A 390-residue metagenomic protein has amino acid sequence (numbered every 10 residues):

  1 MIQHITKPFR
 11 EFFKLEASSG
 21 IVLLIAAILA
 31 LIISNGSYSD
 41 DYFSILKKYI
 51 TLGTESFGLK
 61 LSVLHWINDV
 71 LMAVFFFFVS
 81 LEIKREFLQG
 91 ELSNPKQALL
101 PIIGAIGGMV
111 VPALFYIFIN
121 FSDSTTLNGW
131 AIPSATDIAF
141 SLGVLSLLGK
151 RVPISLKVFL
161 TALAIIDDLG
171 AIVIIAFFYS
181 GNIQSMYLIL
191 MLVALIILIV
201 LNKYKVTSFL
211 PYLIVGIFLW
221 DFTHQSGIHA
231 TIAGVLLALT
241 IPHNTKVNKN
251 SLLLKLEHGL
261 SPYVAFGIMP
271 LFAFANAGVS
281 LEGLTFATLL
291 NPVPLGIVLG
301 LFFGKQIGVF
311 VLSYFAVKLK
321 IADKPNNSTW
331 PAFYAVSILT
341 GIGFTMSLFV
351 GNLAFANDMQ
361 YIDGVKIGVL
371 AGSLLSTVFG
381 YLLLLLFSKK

Functional and structural regions predicted by a protein language model:
M1-L15, N202-Y204, S208-F218, F222 (+2 more regions): Predominantly late transmembrane helices and immediately cytosolic-facing juxtamembrane segments
L23-S34, F75-L81, V111-A113, A194-V200 (+4 more regions): Hydrophobic core segments of alpha-helical transmembrane domains in multi-pass membrane transport and ion-translocation
I33-S44, G58-L64, F78-S93, P112-A131: Transmembrane alpha-helix boundary signature
S56, K60-Q89, L239-I241, Y263-L284 (+3 more regions): Hydrophobic transmembrane alpha-helices of secondary-active transporters and Na+-translocating membrane complexes
H65-F76, S124-A139, S180-V193, H229-L237 (+1 more regions): Structural signature of hydrophobic alpha-helical transmembrane segments
F87-A113, Q184-V193, L281-I307, W330-F333 (+1 more regions): Entry/N-cap segments of selected transmembrane alpha helices and their immediately preceding amphipathic helices
I103-L142, V298-A354, A371-L385, K389-K390: Transmembrane alpha-helices that form the ion-translocation and gating core of multi-pass ion transport proteins
L145, G149-P242: Functional cores that coordinate and move charged inorganic groups
